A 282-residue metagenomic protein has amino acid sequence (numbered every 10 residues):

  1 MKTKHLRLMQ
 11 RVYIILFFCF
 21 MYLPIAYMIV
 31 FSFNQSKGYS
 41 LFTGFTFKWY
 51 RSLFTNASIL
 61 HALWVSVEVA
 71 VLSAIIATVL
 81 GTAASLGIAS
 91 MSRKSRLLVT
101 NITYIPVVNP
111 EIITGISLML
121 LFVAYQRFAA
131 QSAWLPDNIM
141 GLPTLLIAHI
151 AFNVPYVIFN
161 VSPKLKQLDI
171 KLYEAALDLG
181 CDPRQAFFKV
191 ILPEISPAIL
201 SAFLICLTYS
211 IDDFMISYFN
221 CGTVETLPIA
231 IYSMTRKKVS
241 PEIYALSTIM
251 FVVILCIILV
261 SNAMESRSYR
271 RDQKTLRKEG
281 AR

Functional and structural regions predicted by a protein language model:
M1-R7, L72-T103, I116, L120-A124 (+4 more regions): Transmembrane-helix boundary motif in ABC transporter permease subunits
K2-R7, Y50-S58, I211-S268: Interhelical loop and adjacent transmembrane-helix boundary motif in polytopic membrane transport permeases
K2-V12, S162-L177, F187-K189, Y244-R282: C-terminal transmembrane helix and the adjacent membrane-cytosol boundary/short C-terminal tail of inner/organellar
Y13, F18-I25, A151, V157-K164 (+2 more regions): Transmembrane alpha-helices
L23-A26, V30, V79-A83, I116 (+5 more regions): Membrane-embedded alpha-helices of multi-pass transport/permease systems
L23-A57, L121, N220-G222, T275 (+1 more regions): Short membrane-interfacial helix/loop motifs at transmembrane-helix boundaries
A26-K37, V157, A198-Y232: Non-cytoplasmic
G38-S40, F47, I112-I150, R184 (+1 more regions): Membrane-interfacial helix termini and adjacent extracytoplasmic/periplasmic loops of multi-pass transporters
